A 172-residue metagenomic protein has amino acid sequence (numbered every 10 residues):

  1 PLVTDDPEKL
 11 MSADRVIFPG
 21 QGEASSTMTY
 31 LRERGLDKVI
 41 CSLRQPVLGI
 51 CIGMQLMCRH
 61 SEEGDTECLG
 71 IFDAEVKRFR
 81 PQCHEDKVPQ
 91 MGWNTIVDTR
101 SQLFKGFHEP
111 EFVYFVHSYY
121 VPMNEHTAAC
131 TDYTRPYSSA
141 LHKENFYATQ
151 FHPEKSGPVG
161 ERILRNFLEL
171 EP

Functional and structural regions predicted by a protein language model:
L2, L31-G35, T99: Short, conserved clusters of charged catalytic residues that mark active-site and nucleotide-handling motifs
L2-S12: Short acidic low-complexity segments
K9-L10, V39, A140: Structural alpha-helical scaffold elements that stabilize or flank donor/cofactor-binding regions in carbohydrate
M11, S25, T29, Q55 (+2 more regions): Alpha-helical elements of the RecA-like P-loop NTPase motor core of helicases
F18-G20: Short, well-ordered coil/turn residues at beta-beta hairpins and beta-strand->alpha-helix junctions within
G22-M91: Cysteine-nucleophile active-site neighborhood
S42, E75-P172: Amide-donor transfer/coupling interface in amidating biosynthetic enzymes
